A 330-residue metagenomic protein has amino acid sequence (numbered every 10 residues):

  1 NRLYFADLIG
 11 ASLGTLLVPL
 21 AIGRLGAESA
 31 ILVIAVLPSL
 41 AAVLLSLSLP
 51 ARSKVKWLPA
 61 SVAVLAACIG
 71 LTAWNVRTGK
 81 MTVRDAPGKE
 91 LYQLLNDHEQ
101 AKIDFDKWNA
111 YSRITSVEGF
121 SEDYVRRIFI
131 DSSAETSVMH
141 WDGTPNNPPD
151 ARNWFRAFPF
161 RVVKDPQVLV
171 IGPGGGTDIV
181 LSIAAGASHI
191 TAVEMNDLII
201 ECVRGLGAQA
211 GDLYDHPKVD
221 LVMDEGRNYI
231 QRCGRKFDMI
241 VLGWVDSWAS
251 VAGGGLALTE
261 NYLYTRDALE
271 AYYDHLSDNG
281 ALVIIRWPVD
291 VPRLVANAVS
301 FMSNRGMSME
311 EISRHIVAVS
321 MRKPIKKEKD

Functional and structural regions predicted by a protein language model:
N1-D330: Alpha-helical transmembrane segments of multi-pass membrane proteins
